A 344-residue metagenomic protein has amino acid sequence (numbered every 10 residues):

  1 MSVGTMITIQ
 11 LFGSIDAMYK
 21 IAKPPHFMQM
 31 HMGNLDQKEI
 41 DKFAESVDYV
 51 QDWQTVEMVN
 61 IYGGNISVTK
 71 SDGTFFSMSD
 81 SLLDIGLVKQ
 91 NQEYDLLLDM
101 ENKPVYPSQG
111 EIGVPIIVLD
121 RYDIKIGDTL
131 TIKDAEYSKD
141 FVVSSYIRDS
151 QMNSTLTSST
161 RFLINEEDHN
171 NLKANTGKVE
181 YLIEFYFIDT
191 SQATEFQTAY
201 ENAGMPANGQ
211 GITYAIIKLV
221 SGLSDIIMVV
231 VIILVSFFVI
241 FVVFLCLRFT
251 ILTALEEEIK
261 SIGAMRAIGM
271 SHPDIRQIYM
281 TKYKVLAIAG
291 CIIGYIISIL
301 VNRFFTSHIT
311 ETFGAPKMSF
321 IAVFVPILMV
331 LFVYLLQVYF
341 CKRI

Functional and structural regions predicted by a protein language model:
M1-P25, L252, F305-H308, T312: Alpha-helical transmembrane segments
I9-G222: Basic-flanked hydrophobic alpha-helices used for secretion and membrane insertion
D16-K20, K260-A267: Short amphipathic alpha-helical coupling elements at transmembrane boundaries
K133, T253, A264-M265: Short alpha-helical segment immediately N-terminal to, or the first helix within, an HTH/HTH-like DNA-binding domain
S159-F162, F237-L247, C291: Hydrophobic alpha-helical transmembrane segments of multipass integral membrane proteins
G222-V239, V325: N-terminal membrane-entry
R248-A254, E258-K260, K284-P316, I321-I344: Small-residue-rich transmembrane alpha-helices
